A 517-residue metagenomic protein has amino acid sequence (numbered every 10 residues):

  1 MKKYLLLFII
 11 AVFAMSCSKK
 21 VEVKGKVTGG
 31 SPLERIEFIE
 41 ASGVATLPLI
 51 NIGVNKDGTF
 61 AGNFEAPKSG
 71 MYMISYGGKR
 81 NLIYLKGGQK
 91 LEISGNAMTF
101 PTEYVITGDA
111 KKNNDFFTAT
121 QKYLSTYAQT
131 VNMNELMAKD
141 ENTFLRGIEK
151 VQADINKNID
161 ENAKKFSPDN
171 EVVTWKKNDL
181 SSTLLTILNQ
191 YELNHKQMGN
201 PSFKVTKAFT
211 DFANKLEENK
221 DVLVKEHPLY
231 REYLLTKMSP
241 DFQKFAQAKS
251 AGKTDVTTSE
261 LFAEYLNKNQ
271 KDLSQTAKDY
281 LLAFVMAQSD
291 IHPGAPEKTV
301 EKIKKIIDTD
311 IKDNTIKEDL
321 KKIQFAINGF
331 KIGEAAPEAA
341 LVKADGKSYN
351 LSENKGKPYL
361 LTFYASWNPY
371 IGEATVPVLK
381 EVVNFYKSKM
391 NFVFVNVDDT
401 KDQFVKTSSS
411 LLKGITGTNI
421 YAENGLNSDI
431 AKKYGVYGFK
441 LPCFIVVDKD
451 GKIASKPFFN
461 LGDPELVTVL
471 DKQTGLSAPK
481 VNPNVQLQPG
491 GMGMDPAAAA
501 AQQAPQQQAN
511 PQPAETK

Functional and structural regions predicted by a protein language model:
M1-G25, Q473, P496-K517: Bacterial Sec-dependent N-terminal signal peptides
C17-W175, I187-Q190, G199-P201: A non-transmembrane, solvent-exposed segment enriched in polar/low-complexity residues
T46-P48, A335, F439-L441: Short, small/polar residue-rich loop motifs at catalytic or cofactor-binding pockets
A138-Y265: N-terminal, charged low-complexity regulatory/assembly segments
K278-E338, V342, S352-N354, D402 (+1 more regions): N-proximal helix/coil linker or "cap" segments that precede and/or mark the start of modular domains
Y349-L379: Short active-site neighborhood of thiol/selenol oxidoreductases, capturing the structured segment around
G372-K413, N424-K432: Structural microenvironment flanking redox-active thiols in thiol-disulfide oxidoreductases
G425-V469: Thiol/disulfide oxidoreductase modules built on the thioredoxin-like
